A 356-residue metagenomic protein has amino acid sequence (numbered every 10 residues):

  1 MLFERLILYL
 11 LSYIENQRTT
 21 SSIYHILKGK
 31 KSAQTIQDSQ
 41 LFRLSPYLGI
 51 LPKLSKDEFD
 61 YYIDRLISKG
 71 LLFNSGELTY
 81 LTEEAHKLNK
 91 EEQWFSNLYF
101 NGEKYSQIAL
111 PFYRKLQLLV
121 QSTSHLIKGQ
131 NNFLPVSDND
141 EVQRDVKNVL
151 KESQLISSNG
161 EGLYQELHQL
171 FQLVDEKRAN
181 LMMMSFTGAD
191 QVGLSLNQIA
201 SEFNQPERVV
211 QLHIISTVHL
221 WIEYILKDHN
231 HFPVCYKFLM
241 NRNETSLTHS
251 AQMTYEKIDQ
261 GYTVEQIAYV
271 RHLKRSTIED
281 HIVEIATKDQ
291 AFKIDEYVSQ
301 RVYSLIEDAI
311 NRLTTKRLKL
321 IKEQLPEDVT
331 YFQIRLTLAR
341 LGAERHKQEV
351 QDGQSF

Functional and structural regions predicted by a protein language model:
M1-L54, D145-S158: Short, amphipathic alpha-helical interface elements at domain boundaries that mediate macromolecular binding
R5-E15, A179-L194, L247-Y262, Y303-L313: Short, amphipathic alpha-helical "recognition" segments used to contact nucleic acids or chromatin
I23, Q198-S201, I267-Y269, I321: Short alpha-helical "recognition helix" segments of helix-turn-helix
G49-S55, G160-M182, H229-H249, K288-V302: Short, Lys/Arg-enriched anionic-surface-contact patches
P52-S68, P206-I215, T277-D280, V329-L336: Short amphipathic alpha-helical interaction segments
D64-E77, I222-L226, A291, G342-D352: A short, conserved structural fragment
F73-K115: Accessory beta->alpha helical hairpin/"wing" motif in late/C-terminal subdomains of nucleic-acid enzymes
F100-L194: Extended compositionally biased segments used for macromolecular assembly or nucleic-acid engagement
